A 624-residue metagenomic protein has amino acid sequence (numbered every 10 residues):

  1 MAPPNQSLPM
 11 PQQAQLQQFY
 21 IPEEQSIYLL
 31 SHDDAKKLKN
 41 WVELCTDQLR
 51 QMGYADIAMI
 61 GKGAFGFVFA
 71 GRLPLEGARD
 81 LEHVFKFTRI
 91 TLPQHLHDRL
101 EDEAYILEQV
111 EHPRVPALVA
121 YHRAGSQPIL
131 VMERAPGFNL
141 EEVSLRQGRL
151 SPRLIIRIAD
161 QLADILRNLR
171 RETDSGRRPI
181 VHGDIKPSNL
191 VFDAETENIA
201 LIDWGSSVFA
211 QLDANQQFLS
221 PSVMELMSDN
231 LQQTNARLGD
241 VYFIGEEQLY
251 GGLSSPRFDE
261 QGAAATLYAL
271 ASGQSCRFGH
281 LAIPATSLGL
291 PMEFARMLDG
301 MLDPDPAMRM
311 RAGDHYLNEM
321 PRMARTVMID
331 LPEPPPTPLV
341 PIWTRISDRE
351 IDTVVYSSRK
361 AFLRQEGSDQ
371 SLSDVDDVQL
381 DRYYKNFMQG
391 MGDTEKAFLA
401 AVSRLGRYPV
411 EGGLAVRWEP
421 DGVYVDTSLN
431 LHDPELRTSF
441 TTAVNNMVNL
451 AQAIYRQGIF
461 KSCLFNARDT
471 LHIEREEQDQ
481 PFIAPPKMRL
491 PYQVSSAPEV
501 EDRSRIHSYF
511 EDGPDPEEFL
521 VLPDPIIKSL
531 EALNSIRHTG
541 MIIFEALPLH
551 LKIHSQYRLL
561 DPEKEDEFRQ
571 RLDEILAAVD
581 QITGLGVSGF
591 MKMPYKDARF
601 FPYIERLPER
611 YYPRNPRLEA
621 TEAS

Functional and structural regions predicted by a protein language model:
A2-R50: Juxta-kinase regulatory segment immediately upstream of eukaryotic protein kinase catalytic domains
G71-H97: ATP-binding glycine-rich loop module of kinase domains
L92-Q109: AlphaC helix of the eukaryotic protein kinase fold
Y121: Activation-segment/catalytic-loop signature of the eukaryotic protein kinase fold
G125-N139: Conserved short submotifs of the Hanks-type protein kinase catalytic core that shape the nucleotide-binding pocket
R170-D193: Catalytic-loop of the protein kinase fold
A307-M308, D314-L331: Terminal C-lobe "cap" of eukaryotic-type protein kinase domains
M328-F482: Regulatory extensions appended to serine/threonine kinase catalytic cores
